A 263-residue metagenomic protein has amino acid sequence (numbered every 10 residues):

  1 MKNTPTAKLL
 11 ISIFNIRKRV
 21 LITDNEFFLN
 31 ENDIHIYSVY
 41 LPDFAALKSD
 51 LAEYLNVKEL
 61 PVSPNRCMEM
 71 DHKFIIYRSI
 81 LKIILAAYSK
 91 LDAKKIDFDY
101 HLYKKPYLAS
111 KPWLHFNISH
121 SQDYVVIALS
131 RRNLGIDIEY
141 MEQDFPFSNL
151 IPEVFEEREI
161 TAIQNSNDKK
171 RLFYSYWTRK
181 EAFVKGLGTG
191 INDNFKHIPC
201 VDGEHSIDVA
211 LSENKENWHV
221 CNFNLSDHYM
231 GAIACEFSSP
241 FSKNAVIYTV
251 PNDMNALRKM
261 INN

Functional and structural regions predicted by a protein language model:
K2-N263: Core catalytic alpha/beta fold that binds nucleotide/phospho-ligands
